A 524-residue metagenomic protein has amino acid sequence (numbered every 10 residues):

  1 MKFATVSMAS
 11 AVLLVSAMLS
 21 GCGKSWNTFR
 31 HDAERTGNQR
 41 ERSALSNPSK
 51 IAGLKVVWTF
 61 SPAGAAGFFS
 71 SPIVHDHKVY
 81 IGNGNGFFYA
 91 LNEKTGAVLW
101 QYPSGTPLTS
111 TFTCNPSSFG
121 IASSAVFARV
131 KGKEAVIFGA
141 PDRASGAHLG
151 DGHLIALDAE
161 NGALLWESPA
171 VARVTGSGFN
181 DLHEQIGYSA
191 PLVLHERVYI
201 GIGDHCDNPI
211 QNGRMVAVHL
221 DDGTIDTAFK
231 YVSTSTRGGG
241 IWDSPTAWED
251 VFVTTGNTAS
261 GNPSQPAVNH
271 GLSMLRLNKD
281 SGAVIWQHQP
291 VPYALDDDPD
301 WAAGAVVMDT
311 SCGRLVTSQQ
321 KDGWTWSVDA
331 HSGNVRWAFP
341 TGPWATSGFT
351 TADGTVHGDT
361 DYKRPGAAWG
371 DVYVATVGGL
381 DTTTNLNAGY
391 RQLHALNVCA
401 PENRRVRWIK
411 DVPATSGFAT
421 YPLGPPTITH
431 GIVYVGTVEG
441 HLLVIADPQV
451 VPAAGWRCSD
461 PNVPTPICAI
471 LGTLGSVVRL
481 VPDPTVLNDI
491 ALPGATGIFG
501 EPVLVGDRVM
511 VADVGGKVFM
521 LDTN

Functional and structural regions predicted by a protein language model:
M1-A9: Bacterial N-terminal signal peptides that target proteins for export
A4, D32, L386-G389: Residue-level detector of intrinsically disordered/flexible regions characterized by low predicted structural confidence
A9-A17: Bacterial N-terminal signal peptides
L19-G21: C-terminal motif of bacterial Sec signal peptides marking the signal peptidase cleavage site
G23-V57: Blade/loop signatures of beta-propeller domains
S43-A66, V74-V79, F87-F119, V126-I137 (+6 more regions): Extracytoplasmic/lumenal domain signature
